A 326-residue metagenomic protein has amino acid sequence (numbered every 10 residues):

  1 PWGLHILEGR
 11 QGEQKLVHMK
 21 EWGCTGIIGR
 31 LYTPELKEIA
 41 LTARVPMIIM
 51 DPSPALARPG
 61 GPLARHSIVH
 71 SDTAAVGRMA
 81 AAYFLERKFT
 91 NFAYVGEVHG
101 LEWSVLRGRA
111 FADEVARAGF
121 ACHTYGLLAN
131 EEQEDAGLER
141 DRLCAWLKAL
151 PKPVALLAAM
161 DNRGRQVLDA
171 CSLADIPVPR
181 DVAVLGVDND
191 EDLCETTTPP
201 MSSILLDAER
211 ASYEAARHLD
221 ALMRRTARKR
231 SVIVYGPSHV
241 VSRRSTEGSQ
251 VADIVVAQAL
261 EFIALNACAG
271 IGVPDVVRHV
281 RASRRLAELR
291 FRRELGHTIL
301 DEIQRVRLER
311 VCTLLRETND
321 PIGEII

Functional and structural regions predicted by a protein language model:
P1-I28, P34-H279, E288, R293 (+4 more regions): Bacterial carbohydrate/catabolite-sensing allosteric modules
L315-I326: Sequence-specific DNA-binding recognition helix
